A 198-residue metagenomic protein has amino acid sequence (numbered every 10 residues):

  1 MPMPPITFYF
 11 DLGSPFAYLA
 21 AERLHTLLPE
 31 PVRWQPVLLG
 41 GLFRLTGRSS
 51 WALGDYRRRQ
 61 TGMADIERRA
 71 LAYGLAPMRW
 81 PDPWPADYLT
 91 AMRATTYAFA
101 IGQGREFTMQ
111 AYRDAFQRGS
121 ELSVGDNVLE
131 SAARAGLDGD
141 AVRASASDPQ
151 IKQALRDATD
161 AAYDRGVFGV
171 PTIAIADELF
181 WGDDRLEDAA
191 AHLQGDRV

Functional and structural regions predicted by a protein language model:
M3-T7, D11-W34, R113-V198: C-terminal cap of thioredoxin/glutaredoxin-like
F16-R118: Structural alpha/beta surface segment adjacent to cysteine/selenocysteine redox centers across thiol/disulfide enzymes
